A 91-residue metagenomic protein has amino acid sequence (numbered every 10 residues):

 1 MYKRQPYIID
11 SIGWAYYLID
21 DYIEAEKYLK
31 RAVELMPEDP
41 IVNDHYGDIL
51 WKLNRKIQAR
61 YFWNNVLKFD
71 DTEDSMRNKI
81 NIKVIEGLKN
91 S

Functional and structural regions predicted by a protein language model:
M1-Q5: Conserved small/polar residues in nucleotide/adenosyl-binding loops
S11, H45, K79-K83: Canonical tetratricopeptide repeat
